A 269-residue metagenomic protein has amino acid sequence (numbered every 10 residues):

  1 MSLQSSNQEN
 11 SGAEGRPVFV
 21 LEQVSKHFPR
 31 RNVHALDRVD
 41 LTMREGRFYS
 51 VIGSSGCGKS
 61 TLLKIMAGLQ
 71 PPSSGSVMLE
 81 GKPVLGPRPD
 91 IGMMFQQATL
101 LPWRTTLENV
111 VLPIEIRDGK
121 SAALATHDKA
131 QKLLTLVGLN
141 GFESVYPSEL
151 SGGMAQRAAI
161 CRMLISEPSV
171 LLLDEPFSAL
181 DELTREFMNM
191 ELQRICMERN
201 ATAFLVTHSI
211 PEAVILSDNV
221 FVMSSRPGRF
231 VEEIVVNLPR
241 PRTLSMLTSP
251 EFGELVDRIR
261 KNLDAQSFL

Functional and structural regions predicted by a protein language model:
I52-S54: The feature captures the beta-strand-to-loop junction immediately N-terminal to the Walker
A67: Helix-to-loop junction immediately C-terminal to a conserved catalytic motif
G75-P87: Conserved ABC transporter NBD signature motif
L107-R117, H127, Q131, V235: Short helical segment in ABC ATPase nucleotide-binding domains corresponding to the A-loop/adjacent helical element
A122-F142, R194: Conserved ABC ATPase "signature" region
Y146-L150, M154: Conserved ABC ATPase signature
I165-S169: A short, proline-enriched helix->beta-strand linker immediately N-terminal to the Walker B motif in ABC-type P-loop
